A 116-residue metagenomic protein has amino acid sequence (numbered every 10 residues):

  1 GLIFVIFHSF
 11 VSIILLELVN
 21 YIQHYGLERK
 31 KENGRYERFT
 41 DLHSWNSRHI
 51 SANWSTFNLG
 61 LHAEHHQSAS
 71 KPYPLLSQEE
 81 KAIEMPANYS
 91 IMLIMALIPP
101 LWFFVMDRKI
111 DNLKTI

Functional and structural regions predicted by a protein language model:
G1-I3: Transmembrane helix interruption/hinge and helix-loop junction motifs
V5, V11-I116: Cytosolic/stromal cytosol-facing helical appendages immediately following the last transmembrane segment
